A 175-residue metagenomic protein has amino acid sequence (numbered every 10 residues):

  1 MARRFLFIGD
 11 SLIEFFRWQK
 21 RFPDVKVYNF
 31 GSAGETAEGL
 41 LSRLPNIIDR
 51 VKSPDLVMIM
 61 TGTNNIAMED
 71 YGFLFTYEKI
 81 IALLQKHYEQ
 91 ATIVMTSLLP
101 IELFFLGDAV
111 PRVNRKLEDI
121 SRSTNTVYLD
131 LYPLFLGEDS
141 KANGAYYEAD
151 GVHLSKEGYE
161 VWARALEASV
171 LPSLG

Functional and structural regions predicted by a protein language model:
M1-S53: Serine-esterase "nucleophile elbow" of acetyl-processing enzymes
K20-F22, K26, S42-G175: Alpha-helical cap/lid subdomain in secreted, periplasmic, or secretory-pathway luminal O-acyl-processing enzymes
